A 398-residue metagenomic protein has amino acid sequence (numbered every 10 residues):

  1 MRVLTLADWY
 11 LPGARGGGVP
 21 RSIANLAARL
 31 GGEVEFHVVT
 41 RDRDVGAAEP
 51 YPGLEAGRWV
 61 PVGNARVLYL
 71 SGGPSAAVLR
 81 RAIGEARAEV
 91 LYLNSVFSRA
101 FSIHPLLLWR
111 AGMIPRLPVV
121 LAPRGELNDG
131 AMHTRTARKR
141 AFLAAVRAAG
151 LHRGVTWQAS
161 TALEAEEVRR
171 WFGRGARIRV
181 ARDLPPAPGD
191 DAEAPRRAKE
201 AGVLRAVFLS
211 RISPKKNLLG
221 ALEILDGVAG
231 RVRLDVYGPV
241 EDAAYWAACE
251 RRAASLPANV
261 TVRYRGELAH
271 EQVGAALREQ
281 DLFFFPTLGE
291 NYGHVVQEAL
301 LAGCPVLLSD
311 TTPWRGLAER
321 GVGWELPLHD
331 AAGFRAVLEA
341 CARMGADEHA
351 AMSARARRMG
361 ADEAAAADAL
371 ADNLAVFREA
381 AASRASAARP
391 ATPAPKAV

Functional and structural regions predicted by a protein language model:
M1-G53, R389-V398: N-terminal subdomain of nucleotide-sugar transferases
L4, P185, G189, P195-K216 (+2 more regions): Conserved donor-binding/catalytic core segment of Leloir-type glycosyltransferases
R41-V45, L209, R233-E250, G266: Glycosyltransferase donor-sugar binding loop
K139-W157: Membrane-proximal helix-turn-helix segments that form the acceptor-binding/catalytic region of lipid-linked
W246-E271: Nucleotide-activated donor-binding/catalytic signature segment of Leloir-type glycosyltransferases, i.e., the conserved
L288: Aromatic "clamp/platform" in nucleotide-sugar-dependent glycosyltransferases that forms part of the donor/acceptor
P305-S309: Short hydrophobic beta-strand element within catalytic cores of glycosyltransferases and related nucleotide-activated
W324-A332, A340-A346: Conserved acidic donor-binding segment of nucleotide-sugar-dependent glycosyltransferases
